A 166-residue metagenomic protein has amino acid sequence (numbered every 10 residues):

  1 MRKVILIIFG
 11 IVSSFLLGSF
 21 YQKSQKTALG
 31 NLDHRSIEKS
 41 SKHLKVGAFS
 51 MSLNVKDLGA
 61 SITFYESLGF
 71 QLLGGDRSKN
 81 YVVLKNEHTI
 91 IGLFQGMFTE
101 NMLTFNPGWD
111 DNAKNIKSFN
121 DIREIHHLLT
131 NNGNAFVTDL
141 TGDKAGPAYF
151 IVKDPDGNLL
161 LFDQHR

Functional and structural regions predicted by a protein language model:
M1-T27: Bacterial Sec-dependent N-terminal signal peptides
Y21-I37, Q71-A113, L159-Q164: Conserved short beta-strand elements that form part of the metal-binding/catalytic scaffold of enzyme active sites
K23-I62, H165: N-terminal beta-strand motif that seeds the catalytic metal site of vicinal oxygen chelate
F49, S78-N80, G146-A148: Residue-level marker for the onset of beta-strands and adjacent loop->beta junctions in well-ordered domains
K56-G59, M97-F98, F105-D156: Vicinal oxygen chelate
L58-L68, L159: Conserved active-site alpha-helix within GNAT-family acetyltransferase domains
S67-L73, N134-A135: Conserved acetyl-CoA-binding loop of GNAT-fold acetyltransferases
